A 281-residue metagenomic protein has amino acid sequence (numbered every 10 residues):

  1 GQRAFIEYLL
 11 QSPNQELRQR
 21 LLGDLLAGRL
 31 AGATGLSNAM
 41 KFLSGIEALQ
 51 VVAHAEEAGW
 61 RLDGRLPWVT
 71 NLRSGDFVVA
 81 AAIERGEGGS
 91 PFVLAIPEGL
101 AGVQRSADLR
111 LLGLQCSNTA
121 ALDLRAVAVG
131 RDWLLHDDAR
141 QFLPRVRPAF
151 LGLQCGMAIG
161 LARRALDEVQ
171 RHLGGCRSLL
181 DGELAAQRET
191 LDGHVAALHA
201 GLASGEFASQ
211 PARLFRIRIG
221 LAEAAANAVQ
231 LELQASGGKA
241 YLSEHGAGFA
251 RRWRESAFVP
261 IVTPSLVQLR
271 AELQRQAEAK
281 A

Functional and structural regions predicted by a protein language model:
G1-R65, T70: Glycine-rich flavin
A39, Q50, D108-L114: Short Gly/Thr-rich strand-loop-strand
L62-G64, L124, A162, G237: Buried hydrophobic positions in well-ordered alpha/beta secondary-structure cores of metabolic enzymes
W68-V103: A short core secondary-structure module
L109-D192: Glycine-rich beta->alpha junctions and the first turn(s) of the following alpha-helix
G160, A185-D192, A196, F215 (+2 more regions): Generic structural signal for well-ordered, non-transmembrane alpha-helical segments in soluble/cytosolic regions
G174, D192-A226, Q230-E244: C-terminal helix-coil-helix/basic helical segment that borders enzyme active sites and/or dimer interfaces and provides
G238-A281: Glycine-rich phosphate/cofactor-binding loops in nucleotide/flavin-utilizing enzymes
